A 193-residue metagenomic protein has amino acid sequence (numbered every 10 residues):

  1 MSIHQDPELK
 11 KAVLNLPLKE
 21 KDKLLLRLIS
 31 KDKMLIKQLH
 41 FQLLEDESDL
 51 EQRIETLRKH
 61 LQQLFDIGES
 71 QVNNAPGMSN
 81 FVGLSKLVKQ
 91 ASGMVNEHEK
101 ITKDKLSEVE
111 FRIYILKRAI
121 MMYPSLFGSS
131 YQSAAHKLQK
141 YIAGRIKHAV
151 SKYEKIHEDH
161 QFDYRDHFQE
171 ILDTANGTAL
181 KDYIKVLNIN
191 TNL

Functional and structural regions predicted by a protein language model:
S2, L14, L28, D32 (+9 more regions): Intrinsic-disorder-associated interaction segments
S2-N73: N-terminal interaction modules that seed assembly of large macromolecular complexes
L9, L35, L39, L57 (+7 more regions): Generic structural signal of hydrophobic/aromatic residues within well-ordered alpha-helices of folded domains
N15, N73-N74, N80, N96 (+2 more regions): Detector for Asparagine
K31, H98, A119, Y123-L126 (+2 more regions): Residue-level signature of the C-terminal ends
L61-G144: Charged linear interaction tracts used for macromolecular binding and regulation
S133-L193: Eukaryote-biased recognition of C-terminal alpha-helical segments
